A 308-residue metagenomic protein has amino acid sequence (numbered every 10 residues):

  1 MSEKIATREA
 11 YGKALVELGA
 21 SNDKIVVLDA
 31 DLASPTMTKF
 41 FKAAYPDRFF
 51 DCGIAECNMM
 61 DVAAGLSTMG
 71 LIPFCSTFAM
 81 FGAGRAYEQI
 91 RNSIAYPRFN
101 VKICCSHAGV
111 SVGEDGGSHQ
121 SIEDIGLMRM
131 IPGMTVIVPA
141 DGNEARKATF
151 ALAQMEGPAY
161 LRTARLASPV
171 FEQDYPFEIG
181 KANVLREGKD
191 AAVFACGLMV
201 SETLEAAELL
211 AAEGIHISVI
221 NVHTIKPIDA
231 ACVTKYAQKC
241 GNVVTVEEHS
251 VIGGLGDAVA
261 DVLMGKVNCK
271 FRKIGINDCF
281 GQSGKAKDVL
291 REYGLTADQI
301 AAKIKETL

Functional and structural regions predicted by a protein language model:
M1-R162, A167, A297: Thiamine diphosphate
R8-E9, S21-K24, L32-K39, A43 (+2 more regions): Thiamine diphosphate
